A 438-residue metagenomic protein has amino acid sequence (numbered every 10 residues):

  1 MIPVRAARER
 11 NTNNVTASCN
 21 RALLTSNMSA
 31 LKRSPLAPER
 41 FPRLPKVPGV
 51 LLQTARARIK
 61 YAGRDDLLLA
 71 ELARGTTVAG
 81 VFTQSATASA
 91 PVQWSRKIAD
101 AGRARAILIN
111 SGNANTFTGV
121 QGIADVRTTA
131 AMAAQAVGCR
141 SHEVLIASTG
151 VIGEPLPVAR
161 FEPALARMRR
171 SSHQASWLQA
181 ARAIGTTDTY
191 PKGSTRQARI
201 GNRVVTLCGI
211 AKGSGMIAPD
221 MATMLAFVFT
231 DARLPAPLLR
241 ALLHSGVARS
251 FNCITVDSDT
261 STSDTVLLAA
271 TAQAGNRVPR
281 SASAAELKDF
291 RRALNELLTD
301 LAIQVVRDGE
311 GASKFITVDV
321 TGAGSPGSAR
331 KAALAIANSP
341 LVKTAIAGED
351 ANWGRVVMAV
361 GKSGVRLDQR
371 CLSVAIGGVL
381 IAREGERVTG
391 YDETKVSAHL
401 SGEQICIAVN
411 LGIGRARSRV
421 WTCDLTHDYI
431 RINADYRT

Functional and structural regions predicted by a protein language model:
R10-N11, A22: Repetitive helical segments and hydrophobic/amphipathic motifs
L23-L24, L31: Leucine-biased recognition of intrinsically disordered, low-complexity hydrophobic segments
S29-R127, A134-T438: A structural signal for small-residue-enriched, beta-sheet-centric alpha/beta enzyme cores and oligomeric scaffold folds
